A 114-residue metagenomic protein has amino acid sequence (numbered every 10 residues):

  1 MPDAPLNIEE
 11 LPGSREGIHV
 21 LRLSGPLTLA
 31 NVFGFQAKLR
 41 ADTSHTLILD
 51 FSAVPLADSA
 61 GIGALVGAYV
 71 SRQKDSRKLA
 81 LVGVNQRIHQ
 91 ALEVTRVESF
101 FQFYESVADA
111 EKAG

Functional and structural regions predicted by a protein language model:
P2-A37: STAS-typified acidic loop motif
P26-F101: Amphipathic alpha-helical interaction surfaces in cytosolic regulatory modules
Q102-S106: Short acidic-hydrophobic, aromatic-tinged amphipathic segments that line or gate anion-handling sites
A108-A113: Short, charged, intrinsically disordered terminal tails
